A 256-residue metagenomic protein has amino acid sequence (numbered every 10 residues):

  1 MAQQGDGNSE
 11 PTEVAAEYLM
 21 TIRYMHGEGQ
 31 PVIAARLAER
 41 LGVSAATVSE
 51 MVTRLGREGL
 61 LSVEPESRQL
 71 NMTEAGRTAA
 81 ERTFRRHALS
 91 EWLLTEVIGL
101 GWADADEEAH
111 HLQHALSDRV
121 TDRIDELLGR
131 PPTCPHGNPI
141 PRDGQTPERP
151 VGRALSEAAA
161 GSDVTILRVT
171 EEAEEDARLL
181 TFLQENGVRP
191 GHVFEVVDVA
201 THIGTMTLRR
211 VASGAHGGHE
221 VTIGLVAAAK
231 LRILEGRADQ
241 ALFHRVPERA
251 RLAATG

Functional and structural regions predicted by a protein language model:
M1-G42: Extreme N-terminal segment that seeds HTH/winged-HTH DNA-binding domains in transcriptional regulators
A46, A103: Key DNA-contact positions within bacterial/archaeal DNA-binding proteins
V52-T53: Short, hydrophobic-biased segments on the C-terminal half of alpha helices that form "recognition helices"
G56-P65: A short, conserved structural fragment
S67-H87: Basic, amphipathic "hinge/linker" alpha-helix immediately C-terminal to the N-terminal HTH DNA-binding motif
Q113-A228: Mid-protein regulatory/catalytic core that forms ligand/cofactor-binding pockets and protein-protein interaction
G217-G256: Glycine- and charge-enriched low-complexity intrinsically disordered segments
